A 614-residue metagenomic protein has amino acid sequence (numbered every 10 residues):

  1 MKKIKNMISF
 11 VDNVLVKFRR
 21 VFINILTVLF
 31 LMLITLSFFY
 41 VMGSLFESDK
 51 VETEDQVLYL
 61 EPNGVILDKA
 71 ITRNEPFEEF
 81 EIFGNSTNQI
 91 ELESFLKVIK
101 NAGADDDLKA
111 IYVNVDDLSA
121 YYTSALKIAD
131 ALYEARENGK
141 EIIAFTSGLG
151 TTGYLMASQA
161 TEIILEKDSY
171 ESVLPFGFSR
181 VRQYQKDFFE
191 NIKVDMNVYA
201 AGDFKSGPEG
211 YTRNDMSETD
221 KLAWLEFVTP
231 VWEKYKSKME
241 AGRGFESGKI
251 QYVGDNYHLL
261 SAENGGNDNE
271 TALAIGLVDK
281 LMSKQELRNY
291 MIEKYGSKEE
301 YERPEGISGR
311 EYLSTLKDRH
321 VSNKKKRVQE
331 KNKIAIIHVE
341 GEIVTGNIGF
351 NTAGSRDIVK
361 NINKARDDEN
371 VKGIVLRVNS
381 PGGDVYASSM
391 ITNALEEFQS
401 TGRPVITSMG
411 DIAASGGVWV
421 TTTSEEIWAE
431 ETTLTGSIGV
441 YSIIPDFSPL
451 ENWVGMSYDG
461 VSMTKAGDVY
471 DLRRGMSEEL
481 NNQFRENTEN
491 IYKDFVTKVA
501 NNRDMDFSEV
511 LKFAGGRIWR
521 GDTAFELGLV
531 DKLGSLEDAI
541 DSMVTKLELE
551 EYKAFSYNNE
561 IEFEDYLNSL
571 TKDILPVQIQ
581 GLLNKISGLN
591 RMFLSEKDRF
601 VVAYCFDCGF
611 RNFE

Functional and structural regions predicted by a protein language model:
M1-F22: N-terminal Lys/Arg-rich, disordered targeting/topogenic segments
K2, K317-N370, N487, N558-E614: Intrinsic disorder and flexible/low-complexity segments
D12, W419, W519-R520: Tryptophan-centric aromatic hotspots in well-structured domains and transmembrane helices
I23-V41: Hydrophobic membrane-insertion alpha-helices, especially the h-region of bacterial N-terminal signal peptides
Y40-E54: Aromatic-capped interface at the extracytoplasmic side of an N-terminal signal-anchor transmembrane helix
V51, Q56-R182, K324-L450: Cleft-lining beta-strand/loop regions that shape enzyme active-site pockets
K186-I292, S448, N452-L527, D531-L533 (+2 more regions): Charged, glycine-interspersed solvent-exposed loop segments at helix/strand-loop junctions that cap or gate access
A241-G242, L260-S261, D279-E330, Y441 (+2 more regions): C-terminal long alpha-helix characteristic of the crotonase
